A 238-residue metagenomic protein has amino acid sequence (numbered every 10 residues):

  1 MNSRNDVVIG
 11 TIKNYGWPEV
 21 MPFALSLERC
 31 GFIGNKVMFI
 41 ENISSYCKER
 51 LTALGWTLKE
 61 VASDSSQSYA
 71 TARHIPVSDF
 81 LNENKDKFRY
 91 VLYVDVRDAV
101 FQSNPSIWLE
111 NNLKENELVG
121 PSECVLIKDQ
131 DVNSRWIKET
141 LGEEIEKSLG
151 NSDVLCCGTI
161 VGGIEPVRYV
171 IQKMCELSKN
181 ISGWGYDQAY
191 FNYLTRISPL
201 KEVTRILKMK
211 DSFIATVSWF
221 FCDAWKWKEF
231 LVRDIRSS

Functional and structural regions predicted by a protein language model:
M1-A72, P76-R89, E165: N-terminal anchoring/stem segment of glycosyltransferases
M1-S3, R29, S65-S68, V77-F80 (+6 more regions): Membrane-interface amphipathic segments in extracytoplasmic regions
V37, P105, K114, Y190-L194 (+1 more regions): Preference for well-ordered, secondary-structure-rich cores of eukaryotic proteins
Y46-K48, A99-S103, W108-E110, I127-Q130 (+3 more regions): Short catalytic/ligand-binding loop motif for oxyanion handling, primarily in non-cytosolic enzymes, centered on
T71-D79, V132-K138, F220-E229: Short, surface-exposed amphipathic charged segments that create phosphate/polyanion-binding patches used for binding
P76-V132: GT-A fold catalytic core of metal-dependent nucleotide-sugar glycosyltransferases, centered on the diacidic
R135-N151: Short, flexible, basic/aromatic active-site loop/helix in glycosyltransferases
L149-S238: Catalytic core and acceptor-binding pocket of nucleotide-sugar-dependent glycosyltransferases
